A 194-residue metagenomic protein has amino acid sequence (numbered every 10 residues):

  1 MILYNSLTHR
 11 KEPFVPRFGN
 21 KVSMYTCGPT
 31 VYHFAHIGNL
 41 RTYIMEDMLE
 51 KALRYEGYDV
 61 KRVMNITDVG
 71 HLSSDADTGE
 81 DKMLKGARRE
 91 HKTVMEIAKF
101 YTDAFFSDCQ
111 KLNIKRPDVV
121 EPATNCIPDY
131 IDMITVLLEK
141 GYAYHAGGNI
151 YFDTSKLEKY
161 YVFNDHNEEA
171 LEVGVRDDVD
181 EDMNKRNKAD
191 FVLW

Functional and structural regions predicted by a protein language model:
M1-W194: NTP-dependent nucleotidyl-transfer catalytic core
